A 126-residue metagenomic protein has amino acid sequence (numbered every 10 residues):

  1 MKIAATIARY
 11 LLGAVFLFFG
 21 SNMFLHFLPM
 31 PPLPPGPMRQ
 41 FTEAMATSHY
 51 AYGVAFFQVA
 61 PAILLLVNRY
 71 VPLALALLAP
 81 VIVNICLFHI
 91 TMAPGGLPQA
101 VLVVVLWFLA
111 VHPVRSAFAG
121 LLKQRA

Functional and structural regions predicted by a protein language model:
M1-F27, Y52, V67-A126: Extended, low-polarity transmembrane helix blocks
F18-V54: Solvent-exposed, well-ordered loop and adjacent helix/strand elements within mature globular domains that form
A55-A60: Core segments of transmembrane alpha-helices that mediate helix-helix packing or line hydrophobic substrate/ligand
P61-V67: Conserved interaction-surface patches within small, structured recognition/assembly domains
